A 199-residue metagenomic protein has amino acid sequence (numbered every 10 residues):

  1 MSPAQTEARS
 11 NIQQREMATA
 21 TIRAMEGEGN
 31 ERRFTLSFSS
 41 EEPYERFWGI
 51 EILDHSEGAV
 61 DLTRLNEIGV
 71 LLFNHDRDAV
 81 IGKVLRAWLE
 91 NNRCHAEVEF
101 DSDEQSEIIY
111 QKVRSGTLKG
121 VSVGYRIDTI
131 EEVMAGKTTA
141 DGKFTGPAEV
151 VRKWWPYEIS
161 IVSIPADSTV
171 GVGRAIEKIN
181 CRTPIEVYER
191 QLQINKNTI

Functional and structural regions predicted by a protein language model:
M1-P184: Signature of dsDNA virion morphogenesis modules
N180-I199: Terminal short linear interaction segments
